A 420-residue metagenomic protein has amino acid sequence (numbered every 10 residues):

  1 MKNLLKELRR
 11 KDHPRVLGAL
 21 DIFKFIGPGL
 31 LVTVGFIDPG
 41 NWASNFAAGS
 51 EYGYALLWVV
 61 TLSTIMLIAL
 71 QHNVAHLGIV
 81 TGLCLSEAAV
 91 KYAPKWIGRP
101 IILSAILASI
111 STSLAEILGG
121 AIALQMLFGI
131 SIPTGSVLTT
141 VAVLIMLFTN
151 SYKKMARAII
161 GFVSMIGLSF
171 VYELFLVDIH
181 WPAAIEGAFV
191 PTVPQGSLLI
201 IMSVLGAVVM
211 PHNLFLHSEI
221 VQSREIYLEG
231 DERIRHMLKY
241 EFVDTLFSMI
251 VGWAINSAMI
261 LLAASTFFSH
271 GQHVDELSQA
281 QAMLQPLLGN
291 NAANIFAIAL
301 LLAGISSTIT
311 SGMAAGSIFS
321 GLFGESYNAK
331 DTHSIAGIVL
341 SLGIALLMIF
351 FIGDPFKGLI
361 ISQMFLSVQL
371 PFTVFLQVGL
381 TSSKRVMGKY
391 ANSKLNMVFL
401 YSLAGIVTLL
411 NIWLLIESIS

Functional and structural regions predicted by a protein language model:
L4-K11, S44-G49, H72-I97, I122 (+3 more regions): Flexible loop linkers connecting adjacent transmembrane helices in multi-pass alpha-helical membrane transporters
V32, V59-K91, P100-S111: Juxtamembrane transmembrane-helix boundary signature
M66-V80, V221-E225, G230, I250-Q279: Extracellular/periplasmic helix-exit of transmembrane alpha-helices
H76, V80, G98-G129, S136-T140 (+4 more regions): Hydrophobic transmembrane alpha-helices that form the core helical bundles of multi-pass secondary transporters
K95-W96, P133-S136, F247, A293 (+2 more regions): Loop-to-transmembrane helix boundary motifs in multi-pass membrane proteins
L138-T139, L147-V177, F365-L366, L370 (+2 more regions): Membrane-interface loop-to-helix entry segments
G161, S317, D331-A336, G358-V407 (+1 more regions): C-terminal membrane-solvent junction of multi-pass transporters and transport-like membrane proteins
V163-V190, M202-V221, L376-R385, L410-I419: Hydrophobic alpha-helical segments and their helix-loop junctions in multi-pass secondary transporters
